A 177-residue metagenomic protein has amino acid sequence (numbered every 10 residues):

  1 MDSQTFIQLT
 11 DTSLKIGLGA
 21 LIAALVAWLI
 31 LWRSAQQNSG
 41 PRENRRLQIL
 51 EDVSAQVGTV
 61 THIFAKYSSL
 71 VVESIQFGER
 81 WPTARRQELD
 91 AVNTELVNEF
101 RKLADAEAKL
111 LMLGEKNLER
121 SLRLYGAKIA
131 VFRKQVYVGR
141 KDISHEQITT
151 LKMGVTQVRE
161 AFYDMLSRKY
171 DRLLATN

Functional and structural regions predicted by a protein language model:
M1-Q37: Membrane-embedded hydrophobic alpha-helical segments
W28-N177: Conserved non-transmembrane functional hotspots
